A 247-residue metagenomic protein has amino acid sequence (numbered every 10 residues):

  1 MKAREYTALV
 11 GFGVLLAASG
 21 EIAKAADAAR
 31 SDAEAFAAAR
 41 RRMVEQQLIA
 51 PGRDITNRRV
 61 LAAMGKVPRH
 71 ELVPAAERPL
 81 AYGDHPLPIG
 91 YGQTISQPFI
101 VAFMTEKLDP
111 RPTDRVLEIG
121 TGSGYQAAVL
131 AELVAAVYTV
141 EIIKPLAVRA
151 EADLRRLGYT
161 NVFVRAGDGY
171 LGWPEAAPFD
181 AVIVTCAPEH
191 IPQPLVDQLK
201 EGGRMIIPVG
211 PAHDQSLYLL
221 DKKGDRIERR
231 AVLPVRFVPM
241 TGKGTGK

Functional and structural regions predicted by a protein language model:
M1-V10: Bacterial N-terminal signal peptides that target proteins for export
L9-A18: Bacterial N-terminal signal peptides
E21-K24: Sec/Tat signal peptide C-region and signal peptidase I cleavage site
A26-L117, Q126, L133, V148 (+2 more regions): Class I SAM-dependent transferase core
D109-E228: Conserved nucleotide-cofactor-binding alpha/beta core module
